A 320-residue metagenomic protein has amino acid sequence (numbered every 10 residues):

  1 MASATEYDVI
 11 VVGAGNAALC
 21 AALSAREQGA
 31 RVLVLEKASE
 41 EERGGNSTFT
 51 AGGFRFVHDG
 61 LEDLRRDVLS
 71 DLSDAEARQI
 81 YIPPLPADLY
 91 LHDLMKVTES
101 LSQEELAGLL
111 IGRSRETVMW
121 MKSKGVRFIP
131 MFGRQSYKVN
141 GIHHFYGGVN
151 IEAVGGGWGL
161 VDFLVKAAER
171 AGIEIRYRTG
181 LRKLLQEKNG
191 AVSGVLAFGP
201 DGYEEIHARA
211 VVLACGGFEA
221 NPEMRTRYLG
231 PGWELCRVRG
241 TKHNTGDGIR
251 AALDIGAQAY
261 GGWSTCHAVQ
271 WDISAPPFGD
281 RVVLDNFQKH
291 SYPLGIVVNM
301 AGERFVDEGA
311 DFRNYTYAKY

Functional and structural regions predicted by a protein language model:
S3-A17, L33: Beta1/beta-strand and adjacent pyrophosphate-binding region of the FAD-binding site in flavoprotein oxidoreductases
A17, E40, E303: Conserved Rossmann-like nucleotide-cofactor binding loop
A25, Q79, D272-Y320: FAD cofactor-binding and catalytic pocket of flavoenzymes
E27-S47: Glycine-rich FAD pyrophosphate-binding loop
R43-S47, G60, G133, P222-T226: Short, solvent-exposed loop/turn and secondary-structure capping segments
T48-L85: N-terminal glycine-rich dinucleotide-binding loop that anchors FAD/FMN and/or NAD(P) in oxidoreductases
E99, Q103-Y203, P222-E223, Q270-S274: Conserved redox-cofactor binding core of oxidoreductases
G199-F278, T316: Glycine-rich loop(s) and the adjacent beta-strand/alpha-helix scaffold that form part
